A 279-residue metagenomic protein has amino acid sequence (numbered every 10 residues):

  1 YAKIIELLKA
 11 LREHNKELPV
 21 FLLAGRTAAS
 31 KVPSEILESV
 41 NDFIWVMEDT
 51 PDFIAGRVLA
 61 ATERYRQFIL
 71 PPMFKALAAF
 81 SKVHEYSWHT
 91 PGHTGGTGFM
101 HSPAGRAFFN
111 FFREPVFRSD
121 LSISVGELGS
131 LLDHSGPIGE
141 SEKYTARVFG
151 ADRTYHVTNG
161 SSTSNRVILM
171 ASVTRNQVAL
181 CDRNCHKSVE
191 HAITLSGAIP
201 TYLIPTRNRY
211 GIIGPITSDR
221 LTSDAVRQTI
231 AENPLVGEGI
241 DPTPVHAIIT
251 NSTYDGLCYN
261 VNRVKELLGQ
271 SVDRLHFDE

Functional and structural regions predicted by a protein language model:
Y1-N15, T27-K31: Conserved phosphotransfer microenvironments
E13-V20, Q177, S271-R274: A short helix->loop->beta-strand "cap" motif at the edges of active sites that frequently abuts
T27-D42: Alpha4 helix (beta4-alpha4-beta5 surface) of REC/receiver domains from two-component response regulators
V46-S135: N-terminal "arm"/small-domain region of PLP-dependent enzymes with the aminotransferase-like
E114-T163: Conserved N-terminal alpha-helix of the aminotransferase class I/II PLP-enzyme fold
R153-C181, H186-A192: Conserved beta-loop-alpha segment that forms the PLP phosphate-binding cup at the N-terminus of a helix
G211-E279: Active-site phosphate-binding strand-loop segment of PLP-dependent enzymes
